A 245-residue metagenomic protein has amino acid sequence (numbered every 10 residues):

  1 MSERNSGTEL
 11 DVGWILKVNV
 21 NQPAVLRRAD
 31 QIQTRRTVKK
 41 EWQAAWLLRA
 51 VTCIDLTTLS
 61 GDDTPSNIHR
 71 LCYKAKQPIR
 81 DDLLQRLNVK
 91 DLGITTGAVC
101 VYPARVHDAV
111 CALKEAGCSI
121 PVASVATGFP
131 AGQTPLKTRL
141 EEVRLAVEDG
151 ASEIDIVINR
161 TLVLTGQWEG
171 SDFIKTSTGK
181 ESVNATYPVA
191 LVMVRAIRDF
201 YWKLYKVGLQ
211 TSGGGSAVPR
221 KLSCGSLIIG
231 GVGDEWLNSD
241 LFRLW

Functional and structural regions predicted by a protein language model:
M1-N88, L92, G97-A98: Alpha/beta catalytic barrel-like cores
N19-V20, K40, A44-L59, A109-Q133 (+2 more regions): N-terminal small/glycine-rich loop or linker at the start of catalytic domains across soluble metabolic enzymes
I32, I54-P65, A123-L140, I158-W168 (+1 more regions): Active-site mouth loops of central-metabolism enzymes
R49-T58, G97-V101, I120-T127, I154-I156 (+3 more regions): Hydrophobic faces of well-ordered beta-strands that scaffold small-molecule active sites in alpha/beta enzyme cores
D81, K90-D149, E153: Active-site cofactor/substrate anionic-group-binding motifs, chiefly glycine- and Lys/Arg-rich phosphate-binding loops
P103-G128, T165-S171, N184-L209: Alpha-helix-loop-beta-strand connector modules within alpha/beta enzyme cores
C111, A131-L145, P188-K203, V207-W236: Catalytic cores of alpha/beta
R139, V143, A151-E181: Conserved anion-binding
